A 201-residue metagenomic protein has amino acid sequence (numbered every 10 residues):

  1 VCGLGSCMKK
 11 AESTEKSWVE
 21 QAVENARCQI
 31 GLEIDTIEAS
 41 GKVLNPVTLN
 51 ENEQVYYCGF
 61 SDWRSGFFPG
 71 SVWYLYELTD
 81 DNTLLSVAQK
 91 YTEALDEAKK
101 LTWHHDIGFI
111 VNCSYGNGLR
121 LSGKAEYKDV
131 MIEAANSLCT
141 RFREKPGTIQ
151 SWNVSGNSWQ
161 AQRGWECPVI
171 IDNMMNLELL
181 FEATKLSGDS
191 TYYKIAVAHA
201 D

Functional and structural regions predicted by a protein language model:
V1-G3, T92: Bacterial N-terminal signal peptides
G3-L4, V111: A general, composition-driven signal for non-globular sequence regions
K10-D201: Glycan-recognition and catalytic cores of secretory/periplasmic carbohydrate-active enzymes
